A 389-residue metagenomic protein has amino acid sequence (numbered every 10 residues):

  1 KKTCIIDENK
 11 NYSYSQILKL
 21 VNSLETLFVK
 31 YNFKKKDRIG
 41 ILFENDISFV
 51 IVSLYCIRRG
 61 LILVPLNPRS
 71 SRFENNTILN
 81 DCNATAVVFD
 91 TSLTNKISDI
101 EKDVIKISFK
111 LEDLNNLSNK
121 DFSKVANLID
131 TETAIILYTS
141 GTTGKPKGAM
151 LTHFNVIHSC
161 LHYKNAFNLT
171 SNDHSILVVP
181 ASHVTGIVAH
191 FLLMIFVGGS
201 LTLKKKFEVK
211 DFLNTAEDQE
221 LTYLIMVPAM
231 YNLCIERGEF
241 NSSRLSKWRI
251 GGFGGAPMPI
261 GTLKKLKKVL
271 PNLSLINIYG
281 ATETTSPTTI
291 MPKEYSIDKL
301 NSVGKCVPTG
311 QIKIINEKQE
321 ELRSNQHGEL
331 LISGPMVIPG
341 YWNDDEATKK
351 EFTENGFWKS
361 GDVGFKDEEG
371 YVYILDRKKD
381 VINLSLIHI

Functional and structural regions predicted by a protein language model:
E8, K30-Y31, R58-L117, S123-N127: Structural core segment of the AMP-binding/adenylate-forming
K10-N11, E25-S70: Conserved AMP-binding/adenylate-forming
S13-S15, A134-H158: Conserved AMP-binding A3 loop
K120-Y138, K145, N168-H174: Conserved pre-ATP/AMP-binding loop-to-beta segment of ANL
T139, I387-I389: Conserved small/polar residues in nucleotide/adenosyl-binding loops
I157-H174, S182-T222, R237: Conserved AMP-binding/adenylation subdomain of ANL enzymes
L221-M226, I235-D298, Q311: Gly/Ser/Thr-rich phosphate-binding loop
E321-N325, L331-L384: Conserved ATP-binding/catalytic segment of the ANL
